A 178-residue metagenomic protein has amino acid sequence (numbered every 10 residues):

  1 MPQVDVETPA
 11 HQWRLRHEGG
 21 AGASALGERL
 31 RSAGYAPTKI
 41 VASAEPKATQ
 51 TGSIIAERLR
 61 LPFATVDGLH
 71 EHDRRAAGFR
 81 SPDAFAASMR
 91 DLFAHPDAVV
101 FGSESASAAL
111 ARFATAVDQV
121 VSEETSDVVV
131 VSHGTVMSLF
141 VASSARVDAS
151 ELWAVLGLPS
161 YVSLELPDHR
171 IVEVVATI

Functional and structural regions predicted by a protein language model:
M1-P62: Active-site-proximal alpha-helix that buttresses catalytic centers in soluble enzyme cores
P9, W13-R14, E57-R112: Phosphate-handling substructures
Y35-G68, M89-A94, E165-I178: Conserved histidine-centered catalytic loops in small-molecule metabolism enzymes
A42-S43, A111, V131-S132: Short beta-strand scaffold positions
K47-T49, H72-D73, V136-S138: Short, active-site-adjacent cap segments at secondary-structure transitions
I54, L139, S143: Active-site signature of alpha/beta-hydrolase-fold catalytic machinery across serine- and Asp/Cys-nucleophile hydrolases
E124-G134: Generic beta-sheet signal
V147-V175: Domain-level recognition of soluble alpha/beta enzyme cores, biased toward histidine phosphatases/phosphomutases
